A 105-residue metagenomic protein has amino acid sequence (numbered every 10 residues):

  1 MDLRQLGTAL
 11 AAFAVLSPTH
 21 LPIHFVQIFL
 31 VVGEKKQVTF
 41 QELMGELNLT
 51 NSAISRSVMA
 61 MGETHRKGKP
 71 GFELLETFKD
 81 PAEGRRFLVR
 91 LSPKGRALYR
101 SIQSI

Functional and structural regions predicted by a protein language model:
D2-P18: Short, Lys/Arg-enriched N-terminal segment that forms or immediately precedes the first helix of a structured domain
A9-F13, R96-I105: Amphipathic alpha-helical dimerization/coiled-coil segments that flank or bridge DNA-binding/regulatory modules
F13-T50: N-terminal helix-turn-helix DNA-binding core of bacterial DNA-binding proteins
S57-A60: Residues within the DNA-recognition helix of helix-turn-helix
G62-K69: C-terminal flanking helix
K69-G84: Beta-hairpin "wing" of winged helix-turn-helix
P81-Y99: Basic, amphipathic "hinge/linker" alpha-helix immediately C-terminal to the N-terminal HTH DNA-binding motif
